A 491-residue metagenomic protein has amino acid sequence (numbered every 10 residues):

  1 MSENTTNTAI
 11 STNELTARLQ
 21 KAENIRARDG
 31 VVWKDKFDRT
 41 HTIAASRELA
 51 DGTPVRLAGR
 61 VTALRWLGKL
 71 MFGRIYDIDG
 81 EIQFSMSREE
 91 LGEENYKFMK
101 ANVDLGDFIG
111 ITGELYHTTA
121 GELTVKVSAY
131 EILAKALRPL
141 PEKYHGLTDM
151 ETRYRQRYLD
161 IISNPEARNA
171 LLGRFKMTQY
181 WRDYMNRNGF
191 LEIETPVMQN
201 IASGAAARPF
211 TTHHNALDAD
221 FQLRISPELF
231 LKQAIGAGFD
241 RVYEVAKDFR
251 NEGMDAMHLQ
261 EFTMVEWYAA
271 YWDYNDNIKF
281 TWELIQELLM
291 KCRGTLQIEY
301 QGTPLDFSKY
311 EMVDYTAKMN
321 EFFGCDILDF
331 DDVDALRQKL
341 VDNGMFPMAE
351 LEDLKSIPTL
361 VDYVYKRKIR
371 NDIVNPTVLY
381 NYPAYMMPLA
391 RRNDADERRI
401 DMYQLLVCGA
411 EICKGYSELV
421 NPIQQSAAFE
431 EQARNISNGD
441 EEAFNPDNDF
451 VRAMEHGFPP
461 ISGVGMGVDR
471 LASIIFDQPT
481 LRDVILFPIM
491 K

Functional and structural regions predicted by a protein language model:
M1-K491: Class II aminoacyl-tRNA synthetase catalytic cores and aaRS-like
